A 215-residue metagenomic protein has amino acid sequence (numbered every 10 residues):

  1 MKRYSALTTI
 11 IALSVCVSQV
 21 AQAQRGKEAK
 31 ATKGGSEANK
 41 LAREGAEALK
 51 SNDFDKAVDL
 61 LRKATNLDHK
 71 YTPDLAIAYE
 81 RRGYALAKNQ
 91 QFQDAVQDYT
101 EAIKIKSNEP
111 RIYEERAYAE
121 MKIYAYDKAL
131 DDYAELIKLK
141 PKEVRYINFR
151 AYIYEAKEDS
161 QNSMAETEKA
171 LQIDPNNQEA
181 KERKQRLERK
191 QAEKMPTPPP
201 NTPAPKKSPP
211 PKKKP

Functional and structural regions predicted by a protein language model:
A38, T72-A76, P110-R111, V144-R145 (+1 more regions): Helix-start (N-cap) detector for alpha-helical repeat units in TPR-like alpha-solenoids, especially tetratricopeptide
A42, L49, E80, A87 (+3 more regions): Position-specific recognition of the canonical hydrophobic site in helix A of tetratricopeptide repeat
K50-S51, K88, K122-I123, A156 (+1 more regions): Register position in tetratricopeptide repeats
I77-R81, E115, F149, R183: Canonical tetratricopeptide repeat
